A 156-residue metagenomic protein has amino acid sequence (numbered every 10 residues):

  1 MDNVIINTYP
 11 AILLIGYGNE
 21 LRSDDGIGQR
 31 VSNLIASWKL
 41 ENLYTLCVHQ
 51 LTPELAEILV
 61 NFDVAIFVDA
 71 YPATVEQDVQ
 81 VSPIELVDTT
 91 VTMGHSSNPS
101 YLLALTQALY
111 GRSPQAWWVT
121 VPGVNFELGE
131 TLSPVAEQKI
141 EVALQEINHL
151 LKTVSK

Functional and structural regions predicted by a protein language model:
M1-G123, E130-V142, I147-K156: N-terminal catalytic or cofactor-binding beta/alpha core of small enzyme domains
